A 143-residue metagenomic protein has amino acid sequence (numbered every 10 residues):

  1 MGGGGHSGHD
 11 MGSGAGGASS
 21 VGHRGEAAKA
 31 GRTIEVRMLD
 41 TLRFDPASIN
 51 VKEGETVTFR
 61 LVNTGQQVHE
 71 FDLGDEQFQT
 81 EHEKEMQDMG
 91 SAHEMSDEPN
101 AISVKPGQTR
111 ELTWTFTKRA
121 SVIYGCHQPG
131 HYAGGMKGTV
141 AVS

Functional and structural regions predicted by a protein language model:
M1-K29, T33, F71: His/Met- and acidic-residue-enriched segments that coordinate or traffic transition-metal cofactors and support
G3-G4, H9-A15, R43, S96-S143: Extracellular/periplasmic metallocenter environments
E26-T56: N-terminal edge beta-strand
L61-N63: Asparagine-centered strand-capping/turn motif at beta-strand->loop junctions
G65-V68: Extended, low-complexity, turn-rich repeat/linker tracts enriched in Gly/Pro/Ser/Thr and Asp/Glu that occur
E70-G74, G125: Beta-strand signatures of extracellular beta-sandwich domains
Q77-D88: Short aromatic-acidic-glycine turn motif
D88-D97: Short beta-strand and strand-turn-strand segments in soluble, beta-rich domains
